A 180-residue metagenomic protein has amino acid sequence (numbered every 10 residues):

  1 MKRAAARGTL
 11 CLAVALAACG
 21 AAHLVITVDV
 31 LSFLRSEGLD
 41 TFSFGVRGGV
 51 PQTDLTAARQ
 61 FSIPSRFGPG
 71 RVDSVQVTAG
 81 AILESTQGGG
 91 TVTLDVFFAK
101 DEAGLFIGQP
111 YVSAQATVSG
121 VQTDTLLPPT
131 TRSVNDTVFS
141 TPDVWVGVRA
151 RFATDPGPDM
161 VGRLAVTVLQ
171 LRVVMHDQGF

Functional and structural regions predicted by a protein language model:
M1-T9: Bacterial N-terminal signal peptides that target proteins for export
C19-A22: N-terminal Sec signal peptide cleavage junction
T27-Q52: Post-signal peptide N-terminal segment of mature Sec-exported envelope proteins
V46-P69: Short beta-strands within extracellular/lumenal beta-sheet-rich domains
G70-T86, T167-L169: A short beta-strand element within beta-rich, extracytoplasmic domains of secreted/secretory-pathway proteins
G88-L105: Short, surface-exposed beta-strand/strand-loop-strand elements in extracellular ectodomains
A116-T167: Cysteine-clustered segments with highest specificity for TGF-beta superfamily mature ligands
